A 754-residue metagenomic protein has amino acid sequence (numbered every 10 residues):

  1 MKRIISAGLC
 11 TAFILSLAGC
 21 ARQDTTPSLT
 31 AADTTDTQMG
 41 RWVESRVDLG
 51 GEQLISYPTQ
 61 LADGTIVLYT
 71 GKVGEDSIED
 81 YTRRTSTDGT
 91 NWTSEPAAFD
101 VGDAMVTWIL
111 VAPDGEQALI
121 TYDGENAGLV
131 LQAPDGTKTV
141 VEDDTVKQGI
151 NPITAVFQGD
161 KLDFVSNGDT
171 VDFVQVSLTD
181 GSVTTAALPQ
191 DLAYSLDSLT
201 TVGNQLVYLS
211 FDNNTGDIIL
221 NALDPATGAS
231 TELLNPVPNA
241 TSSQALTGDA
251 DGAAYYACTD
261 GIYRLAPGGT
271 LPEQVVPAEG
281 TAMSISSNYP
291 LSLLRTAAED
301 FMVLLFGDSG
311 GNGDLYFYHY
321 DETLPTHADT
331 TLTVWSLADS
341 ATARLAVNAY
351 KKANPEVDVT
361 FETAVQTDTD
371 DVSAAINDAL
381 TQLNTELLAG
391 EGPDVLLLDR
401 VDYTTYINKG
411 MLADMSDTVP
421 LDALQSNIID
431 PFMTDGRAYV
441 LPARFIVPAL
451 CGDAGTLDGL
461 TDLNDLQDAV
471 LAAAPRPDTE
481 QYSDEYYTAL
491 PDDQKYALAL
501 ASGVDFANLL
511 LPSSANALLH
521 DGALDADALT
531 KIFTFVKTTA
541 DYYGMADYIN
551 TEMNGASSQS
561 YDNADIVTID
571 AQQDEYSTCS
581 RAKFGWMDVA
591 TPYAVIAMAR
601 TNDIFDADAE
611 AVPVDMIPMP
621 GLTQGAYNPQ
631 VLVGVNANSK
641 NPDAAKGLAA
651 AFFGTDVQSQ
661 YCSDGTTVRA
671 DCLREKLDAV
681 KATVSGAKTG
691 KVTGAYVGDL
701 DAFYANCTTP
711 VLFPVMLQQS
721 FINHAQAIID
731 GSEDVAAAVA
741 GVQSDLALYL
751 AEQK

Functional and structural regions predicted by a protein language model:
E52-L61, G102-A112, V146-G159, D191-G203 (+2 more regions): Repeated scaffold domains used in trafficking and secretory/extracellular systems, primarily beta-propellers
D88, A133, M433-G555, A637-D643 (+1 more regions): Helix-loop-helix "hinge/cap" segment bordering the ligand-binding cleft or interdomain interface
G280, N288, L294, S309-N312 (+4 more regions): Mature extracytoplasmic/periplasmic domains
A328-D339, V357-A364, V395, Y439 (+1 more regions): Short, well-ordered beta-strand elements
E362-S426, P431, K583-F584, A590: Extracytoplasmic "Venus flytrap"/periplasmic binding protein-like
L398-C451, N464-D465, Q481-Y486, A609-M619: Hinge/lid segment of periplasmic solute-binding proteins
T534, T538-D643: Extracytoplasmic/periplasmic substrate-binding proteins
Y627, V684-A751: C-terminal capping/gating helix-and-loop segments adjacent to ligand/active sites or protein-protein/ligand interfaces
